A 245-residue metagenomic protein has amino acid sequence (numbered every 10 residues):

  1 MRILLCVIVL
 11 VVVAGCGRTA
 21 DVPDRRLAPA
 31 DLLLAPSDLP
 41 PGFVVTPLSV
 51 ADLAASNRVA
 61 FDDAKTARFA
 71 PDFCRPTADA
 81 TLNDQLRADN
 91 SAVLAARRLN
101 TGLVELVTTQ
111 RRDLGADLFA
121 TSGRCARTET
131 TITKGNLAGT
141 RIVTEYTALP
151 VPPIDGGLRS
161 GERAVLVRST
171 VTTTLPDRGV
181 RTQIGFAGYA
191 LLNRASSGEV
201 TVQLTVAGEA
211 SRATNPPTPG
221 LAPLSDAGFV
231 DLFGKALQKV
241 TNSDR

Functional and structural regions predicted by a protein language model:
M1-I8: N-terminal export and membrane-targeting signals
V12-G15: C-terminal motif of bacterial Sec signal peptides marking the signal peptidase cleavage site
G17-T19: Bacterial signal peptide processing site
D24-V44: Post-signal peptide N-terminal segment of mature Sec-exported envelope proteins
S37, F43, P47, S122 (+2 more regions): Sec/Tat-exported extracytoplasmic proteins
V50-V180: A small/polar (G/S/T-enriched), proline-flanked helix-loop surface module common in exported/cell-envelope proteins
G135-R245: Extracellularly exposed regions in secreted/surface proteins, prominently low-complexity, repeat-rich
